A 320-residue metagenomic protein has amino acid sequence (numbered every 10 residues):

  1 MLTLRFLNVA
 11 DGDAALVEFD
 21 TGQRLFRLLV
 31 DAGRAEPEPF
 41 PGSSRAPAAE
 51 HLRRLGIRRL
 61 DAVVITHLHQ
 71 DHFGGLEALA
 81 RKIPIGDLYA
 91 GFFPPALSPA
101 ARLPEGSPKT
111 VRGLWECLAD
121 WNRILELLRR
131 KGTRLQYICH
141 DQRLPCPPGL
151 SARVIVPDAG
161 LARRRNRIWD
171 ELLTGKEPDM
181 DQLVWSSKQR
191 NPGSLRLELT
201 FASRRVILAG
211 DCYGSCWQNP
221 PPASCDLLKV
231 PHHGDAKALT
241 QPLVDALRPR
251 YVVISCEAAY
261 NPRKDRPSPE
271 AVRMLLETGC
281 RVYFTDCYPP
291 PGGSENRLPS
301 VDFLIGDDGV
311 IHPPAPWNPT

Functional and structural regions predicted by a protein language model:
M1-L4, F73-V206, C280-T320: Flexible, acidic/histidine-containing loops and adjacent segments that form or flank the divalent-metal
M1-R59, K188-Y213: Conserved beta-strand hairpin/beta-sheet module of binuclear metal-dependent hydrolase folds, prominently
V9, D31-A35, L68, F92-F93 (+6 more regions): Active-site metal-binding loops of divalent metal-dependent hydrolases
D20, L25-L28, A35-A90, P95 (+2 more regions): Active-site metal-binding motif and surrounding structural segment of the metallo-beta-lactamase
A32-S44, W169-Q182, D235, A259-N261: Acidic/histidine-rich helix-loop elements that form or flank divalent-metal/phosphate-binding sites at the catalytic
G42-A49, V111-I124, R266-P269: Well-ordered, non-membrane alpha-helical segments in soluble/globular domains
A49, L76-A80, W121-L125, Q218-N219 (+2 more regions): Short amphipathic alpha-helical segments and helix-helix/interface helices
A100-R102, K109-G113, W217, C225-L247 (+1 more regions): Internal alpha/beta domain cores that form substrate/cofactor-binding pockets in large enzymes and binding proteins
